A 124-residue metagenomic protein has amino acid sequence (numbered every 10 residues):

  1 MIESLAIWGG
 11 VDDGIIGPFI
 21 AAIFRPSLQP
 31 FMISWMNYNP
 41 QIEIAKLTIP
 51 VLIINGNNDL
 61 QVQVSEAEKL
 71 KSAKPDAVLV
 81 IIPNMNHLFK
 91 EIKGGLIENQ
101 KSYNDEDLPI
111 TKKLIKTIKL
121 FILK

Functional and structural regions predicted by a protein language model:
M1-S34, Y38: Accessory cap/linker subdomain of secreted extracellular hydrolases
R25, I33, N37, L60 (+2 more regions): Solvent-exposed, acidic/flexible segments
S34-T48: The feature captures the conserved acid-bearing segment of alpha/beta-hydrolase catalytic domains
L47, I53-N55, D59: Short beta-strand/loop motif that positions the catalytic acidic residue of the alpha/beta-hydrolase fold
I49, V62-A73: Short alpha-helix in the alpha/beta-hydrolase fold that links the catalytic acid
N58-V62, H87: Acidic catalytic loop of the alpha/beta-hydrolase fold
V78, M85-K124: Catalytic active-site module of serine/aspartate enzymes centered on a nucleophile-bearing elbow/loop
